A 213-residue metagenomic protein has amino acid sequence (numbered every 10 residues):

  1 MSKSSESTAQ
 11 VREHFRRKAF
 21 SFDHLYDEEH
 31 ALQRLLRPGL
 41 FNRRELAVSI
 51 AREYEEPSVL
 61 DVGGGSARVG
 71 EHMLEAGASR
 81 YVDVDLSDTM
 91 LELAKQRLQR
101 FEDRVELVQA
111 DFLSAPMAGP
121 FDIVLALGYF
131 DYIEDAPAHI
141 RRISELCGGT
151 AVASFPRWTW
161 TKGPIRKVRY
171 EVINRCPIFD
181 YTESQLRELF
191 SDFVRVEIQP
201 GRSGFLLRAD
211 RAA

Functional and structural regions predicted by a protein language model:
M1-A51: Conserved class I S-adenosyl-L-methionine
E56-G65: Conserved class I S-adenosyl-L-methionine
S66-E102, Q109-F112: Class I SAM-dependent methyltransferase SAM/SAH-binding core
L125: A conserved beta-strand element that flanks and buttresses the S-adenosyl-L-methionine
I133-I143: A short, conserved alpha-helix within the catalytic core of class I
G148-P156: Conserved beta-strand signature within the Rossmann-like core of class I S-adenosyl-L-methionine
P156-P177: Short, glycine-/aromatic-enriched active-site segment of Class I SAM-dependent methyltransferases
R175-F193: Short alpha-helix
